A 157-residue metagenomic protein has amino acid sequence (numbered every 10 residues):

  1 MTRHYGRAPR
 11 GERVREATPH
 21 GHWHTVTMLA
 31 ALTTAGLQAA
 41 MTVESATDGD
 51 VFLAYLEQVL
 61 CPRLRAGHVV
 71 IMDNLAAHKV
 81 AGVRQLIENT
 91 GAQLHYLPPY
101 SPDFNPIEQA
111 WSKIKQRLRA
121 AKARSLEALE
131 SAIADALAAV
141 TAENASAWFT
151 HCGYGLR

Functional and structural regions predicted by a protein language model:
M1-Q58, Y154: Extended, low-complexity cationic-aromatic segments
G6-R10, E88, K113-K115: Short, hinge-like loop/turn segments at secondary-structure boundaries
V14-H20, T90-Q109: RNase H-like polynucleotidyl transferase catalytic core
Q58-V59, I71-A77, Q85, K122: Short alpha-helical elements
A66-K79, Y100, N105: Acidic/histidine-rich, metal-coordinating catalytic segments
V80-T90: Short, aromatic/basic amphipathic alpha-helical patches
I107-R157: C-terminal anion-handling pockets and recognition modules
